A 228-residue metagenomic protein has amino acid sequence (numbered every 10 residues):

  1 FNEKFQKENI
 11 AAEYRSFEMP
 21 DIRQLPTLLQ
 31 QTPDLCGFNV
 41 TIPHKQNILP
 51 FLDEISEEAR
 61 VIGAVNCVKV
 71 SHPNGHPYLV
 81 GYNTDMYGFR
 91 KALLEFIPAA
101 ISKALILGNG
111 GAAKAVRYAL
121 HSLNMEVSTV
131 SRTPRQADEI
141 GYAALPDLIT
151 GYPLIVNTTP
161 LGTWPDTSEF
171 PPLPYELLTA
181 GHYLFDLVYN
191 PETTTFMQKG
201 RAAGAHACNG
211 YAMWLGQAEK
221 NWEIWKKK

Functional and structural regions predicted by a protein language model:
F1-F96: Phosphate/diphosphate ligand-binding glycine-rich loop within oxidoreductases
I10, N124-M125, A205: Short phosphate-binding/catalytic loops that engage adenosine nucleotides
E13, K103, E126-S128, Y183: Residues at the starts of beta-strands that form the adenosine-phosphate
V40-N47, A112, P160-T163, N190: Short glycine-rich anion-binding loops that position phosphate/pyrophosphate groups of nucleotides and phosphorylated
N83-M86, L93, I97, S102-H121: Glycine-rich adenosine-cofactor-binding loop
K91-A92, A205-K228: Active-site capping/gating segments
S122-E139: NAD(P)-binding Rossmann-fold cofactor-contacting core
D138-C208: Rossmann-like adenosine-cofactor binding region
